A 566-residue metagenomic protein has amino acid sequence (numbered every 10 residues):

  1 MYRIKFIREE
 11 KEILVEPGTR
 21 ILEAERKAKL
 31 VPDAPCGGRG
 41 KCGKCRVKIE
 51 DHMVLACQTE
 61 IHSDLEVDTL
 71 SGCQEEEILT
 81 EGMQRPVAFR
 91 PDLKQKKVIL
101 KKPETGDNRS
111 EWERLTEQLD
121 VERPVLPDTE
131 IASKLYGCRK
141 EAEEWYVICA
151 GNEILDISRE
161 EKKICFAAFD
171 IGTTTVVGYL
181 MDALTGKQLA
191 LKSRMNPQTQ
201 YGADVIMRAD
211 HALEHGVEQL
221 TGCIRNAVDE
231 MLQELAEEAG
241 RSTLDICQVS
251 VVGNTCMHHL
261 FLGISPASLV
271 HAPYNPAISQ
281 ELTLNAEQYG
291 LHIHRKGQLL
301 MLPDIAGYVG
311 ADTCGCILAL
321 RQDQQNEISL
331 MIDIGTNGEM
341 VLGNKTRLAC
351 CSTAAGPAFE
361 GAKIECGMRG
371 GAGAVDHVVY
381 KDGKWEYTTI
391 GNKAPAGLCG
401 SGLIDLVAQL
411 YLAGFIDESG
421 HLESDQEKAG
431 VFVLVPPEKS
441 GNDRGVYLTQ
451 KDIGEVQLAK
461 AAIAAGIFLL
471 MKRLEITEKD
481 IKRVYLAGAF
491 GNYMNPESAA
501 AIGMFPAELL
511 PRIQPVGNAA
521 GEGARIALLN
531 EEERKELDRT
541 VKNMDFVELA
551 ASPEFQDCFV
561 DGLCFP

Functional and structural regions predicted by a protein language model:
M1-Y2, V54-A168, T173, L220-R225 (+7 more regions): Nucleotide/phosphate-binding catalytic cleft detector across ATP-hydrolyzing and phosphate-transferring enzymes
R26, L30-S63: Local cysteine-cluster metal-coordination motifs and their immediate loop/turn environment, predominantly Fe-S cluster
G172-T173, G178-L180, G186-I206, A267-E281 (+3 more regions): Glycine-rich phosphate-binding loop of actin/hexokinase-like ATP-binding domains
P197-E238, K363, V375, V379 (+2 more regions): N-terminal phosphate-binding loop and adjacent alpha-helix
G253-S268, I476-K479, G488-A507, L549-C558: Short glycine/threonine-rich loop-to-helix capping motif typified by GTGT followed within a few residues by an Asp-Pro
D304-A319, Q457-A461, R512-A550: Glycine-rich phosphate-binding/hydrolytic loop that grips phosphoryl groups
N344-T346, I476-T540: Catalytic phosphate/nucleotide-handling subdomain of diverse soluble enzymes
Y411-L474: A contiguous, well-structured pocket-lining segment that forms one wall/lid of small-molecule binding clefts in soluble
